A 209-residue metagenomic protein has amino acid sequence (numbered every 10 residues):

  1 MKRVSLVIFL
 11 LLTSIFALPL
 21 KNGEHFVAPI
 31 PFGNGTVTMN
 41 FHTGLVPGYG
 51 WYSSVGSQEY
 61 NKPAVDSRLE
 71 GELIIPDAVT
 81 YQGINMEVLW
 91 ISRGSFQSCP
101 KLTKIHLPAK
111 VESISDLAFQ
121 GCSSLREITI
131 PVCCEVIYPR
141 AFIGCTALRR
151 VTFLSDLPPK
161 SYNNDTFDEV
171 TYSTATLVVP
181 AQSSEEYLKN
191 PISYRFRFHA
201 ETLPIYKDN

Functional and structural regions predicted by a protein language model:
M1-V4: Positively charged n-region of N-terminal signal peptides that target proteins for export
V7-I8, T174: Composition-driven detection of intrinsically disordered, low-complexity segments
F9-A17: Hydrophobic h-region of N-terminal signal peptides that target proteins for export in Gram-negative bacteria
A17-P19, H25: Boundary at the C-terminal end of the N-terminal hydrophobic targeting segment
H25-Q97, E186, I205-N209: LRR flanking "cap" motifs
S67-W90, C99-S113, C122-V136, C145-S161 (+2 more regions): Structural signature of tandem-repeat unit edges
S92-S95, S115-A118, Y138-A141, T166: Consensus positions within tandem repeat domains that build extended binding/scaffold surfaces
N163-E169, E185-E201: Short, aromatic/basic amphipathic alpha-helical patches
